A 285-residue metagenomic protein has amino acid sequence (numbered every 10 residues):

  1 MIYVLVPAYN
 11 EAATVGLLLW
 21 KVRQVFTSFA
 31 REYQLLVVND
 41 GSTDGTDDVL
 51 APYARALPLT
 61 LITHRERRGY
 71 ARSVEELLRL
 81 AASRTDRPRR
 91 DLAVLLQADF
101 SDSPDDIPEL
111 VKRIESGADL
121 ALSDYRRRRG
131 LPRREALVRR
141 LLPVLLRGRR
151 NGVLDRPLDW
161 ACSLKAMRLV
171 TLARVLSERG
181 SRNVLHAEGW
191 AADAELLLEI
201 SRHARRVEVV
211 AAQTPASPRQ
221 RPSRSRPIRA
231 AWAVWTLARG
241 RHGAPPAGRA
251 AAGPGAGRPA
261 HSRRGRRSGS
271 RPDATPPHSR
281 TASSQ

Functional and structural regions predicted by a protein language model:
M1, W20, S28, Y53 (+1 more regions): Hydrophobic helical membrane-anchoring modules
E11-F26: Short, well-formed alpha-helical segments that are part of the catalytic scaffolds of diverse glycosyltransferases
E11-T14, S42, S103: Donor nucleotide-sugar binding loop of glycosyltransferases
Q24-A30, A54, L80-R90, R179-N183: Alpha-helix termini
R31-G41, I62-T63: Short beta-strand/loop segment that forms part of the nucleotide-sugar
N39-D48, F100: A conserved acidic beta->alpha catalytic loop
T60-L80, R90-L92, P104-V184, S217-S225: Acceptor/aglycone-binding surface of glycosyltransferases and processive sugar-polymer synthases
R87-S101: Short beta-strand-to-loop acidic/aromatic patch adjacent to the donor-nucleotide binding site
